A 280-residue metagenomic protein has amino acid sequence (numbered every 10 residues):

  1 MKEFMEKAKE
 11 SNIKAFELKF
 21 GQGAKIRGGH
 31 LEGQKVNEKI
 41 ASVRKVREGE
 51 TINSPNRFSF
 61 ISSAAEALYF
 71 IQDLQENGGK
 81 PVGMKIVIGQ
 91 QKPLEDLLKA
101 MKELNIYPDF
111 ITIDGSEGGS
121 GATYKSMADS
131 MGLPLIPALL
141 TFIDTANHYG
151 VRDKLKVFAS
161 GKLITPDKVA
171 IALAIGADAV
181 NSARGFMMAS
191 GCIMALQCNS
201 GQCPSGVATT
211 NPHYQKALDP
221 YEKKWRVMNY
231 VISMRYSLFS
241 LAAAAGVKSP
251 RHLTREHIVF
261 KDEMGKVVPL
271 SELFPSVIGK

Functional and structural regions predicted by a protein language model:
M1-A100, Y107: Active-site-facing alpha/beta catalytic cores
M1-K14, K19-G23, Q202, G206-R226: A structural-propensity feature for long, helix-poor, extended segments
I26-G29, G121, R251: Short helix/loop capping segments that flank catalytic or ligand/cofactor-binding pockets
E38, N53, C198, K248 (+1 more regions): Residue-level signal for pocket-adjacent positions within structured domains
A41, K45, S63, C203 (+4 more regions): Short capping/connector residues at structural and topological boundaries
T51-F58, S126, L218-W225: Short coil/turn segments at secondary-structure junctions
F58-Q215: Glycine-rich phosphate/ribose-binding loops and adjacent secondary-structure elements that form binding surfaces
G191, D219-K280: C-terminal extensions of enzymes
